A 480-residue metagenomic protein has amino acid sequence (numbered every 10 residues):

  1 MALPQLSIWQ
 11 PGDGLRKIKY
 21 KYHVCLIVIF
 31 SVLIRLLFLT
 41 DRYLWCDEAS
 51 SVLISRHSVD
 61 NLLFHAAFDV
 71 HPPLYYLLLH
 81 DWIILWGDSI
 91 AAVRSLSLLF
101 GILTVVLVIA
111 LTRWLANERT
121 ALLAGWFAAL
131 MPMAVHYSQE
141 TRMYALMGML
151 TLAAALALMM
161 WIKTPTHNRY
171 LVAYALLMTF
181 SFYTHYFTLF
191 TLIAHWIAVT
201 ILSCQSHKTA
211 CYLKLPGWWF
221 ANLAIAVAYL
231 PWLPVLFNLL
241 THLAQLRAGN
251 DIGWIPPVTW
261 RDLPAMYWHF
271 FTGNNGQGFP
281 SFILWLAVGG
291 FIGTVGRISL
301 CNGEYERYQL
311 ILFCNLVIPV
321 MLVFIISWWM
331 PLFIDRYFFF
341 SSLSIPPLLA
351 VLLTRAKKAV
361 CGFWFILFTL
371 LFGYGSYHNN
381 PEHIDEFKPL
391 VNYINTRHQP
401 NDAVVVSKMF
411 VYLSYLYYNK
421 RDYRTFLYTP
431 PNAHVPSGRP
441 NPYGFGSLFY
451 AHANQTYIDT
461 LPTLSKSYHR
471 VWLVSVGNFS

Functional and structural regions predicted by a protein language model:
L3, I8, Y22-S480: Membrane-proximal helix-loop-helix interfaces that form the catalytic/acceptor-binding platform of multi-pass membrane
I18-Y20: Bacterial N-terminal signal peptides that target proteins for export
